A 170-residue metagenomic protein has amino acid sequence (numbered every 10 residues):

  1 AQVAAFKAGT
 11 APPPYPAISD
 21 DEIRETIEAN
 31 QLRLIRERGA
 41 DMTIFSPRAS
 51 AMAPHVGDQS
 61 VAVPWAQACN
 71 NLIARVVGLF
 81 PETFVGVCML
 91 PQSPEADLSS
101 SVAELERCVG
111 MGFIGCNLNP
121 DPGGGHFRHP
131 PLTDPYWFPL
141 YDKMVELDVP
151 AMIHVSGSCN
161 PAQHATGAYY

Functional and structural regions predicted by a protein language model:
A1-Y170: Helix-coil boundary/capping segments in enzymes
